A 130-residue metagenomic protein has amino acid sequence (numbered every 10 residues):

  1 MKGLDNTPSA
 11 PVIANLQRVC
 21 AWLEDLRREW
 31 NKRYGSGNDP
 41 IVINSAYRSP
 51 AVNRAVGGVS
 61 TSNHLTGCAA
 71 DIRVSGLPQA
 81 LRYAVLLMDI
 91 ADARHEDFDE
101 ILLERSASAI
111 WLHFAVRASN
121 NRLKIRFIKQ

Functional and structural regions predicted by a protein language model:
M1-N38: Active-site acidic/histidine clusters and adjacent loop/turn architecture that either coordinate catalytic ions
N15, V19-W22, V52, C68 (+2 more regions): Amphipathic alpha-helical interface surfaces
G35-N44, L102-L103, H113-A115: A structural signal for short, well-ordered beta-strand segments and their strand-loop junctions that often border
S36-N38, L65-A69: Short connector loops at helix/strand junctions that flank enzyme active sites, especially segments positioning acidic
V42-V52: Acidic helix-start/capping segments at beta-turn-to-alpha-helix junctions
A51-L65: Charged, often glycine-rich, active-site loop that binds/positions anionic groups
T61, T66, V74-Q130: Catalytic cores and adjacent binding grooves of peptidoglycan-active enzymes
